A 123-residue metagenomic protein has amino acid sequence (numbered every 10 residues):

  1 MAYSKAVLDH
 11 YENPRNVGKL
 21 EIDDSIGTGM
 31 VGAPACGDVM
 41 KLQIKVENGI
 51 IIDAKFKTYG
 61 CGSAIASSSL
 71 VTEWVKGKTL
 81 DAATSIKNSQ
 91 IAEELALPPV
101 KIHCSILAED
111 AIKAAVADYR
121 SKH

Functional and structural regions predicted by a protein language model:
M1-E21, G27-G29, E47, I52 (+1 more regions): C-terminal binding/interaction regions
M30-A35: Short Gly/Pro-enriched turn/cap motifs at secondary-structure boundaries
C36, T58-S67, C104: Short, thiol/selenol-centered motifs that function as redox-active sites or metal-ligating centers
D38-N48: Short beta-strand elements
K45, K55-K57: Conserved beta-strand segments that form the floor/walls of ligand-binding pockets within enzyme and binding domains
I50-K55, I65: Short small-residue beta-strand/loop micro-motif enriched in glycine and branched aliphatics
S63-K78: Alpha-helical support elements that line or immediately flank enzyme active sites and cofactor-binding pockets
